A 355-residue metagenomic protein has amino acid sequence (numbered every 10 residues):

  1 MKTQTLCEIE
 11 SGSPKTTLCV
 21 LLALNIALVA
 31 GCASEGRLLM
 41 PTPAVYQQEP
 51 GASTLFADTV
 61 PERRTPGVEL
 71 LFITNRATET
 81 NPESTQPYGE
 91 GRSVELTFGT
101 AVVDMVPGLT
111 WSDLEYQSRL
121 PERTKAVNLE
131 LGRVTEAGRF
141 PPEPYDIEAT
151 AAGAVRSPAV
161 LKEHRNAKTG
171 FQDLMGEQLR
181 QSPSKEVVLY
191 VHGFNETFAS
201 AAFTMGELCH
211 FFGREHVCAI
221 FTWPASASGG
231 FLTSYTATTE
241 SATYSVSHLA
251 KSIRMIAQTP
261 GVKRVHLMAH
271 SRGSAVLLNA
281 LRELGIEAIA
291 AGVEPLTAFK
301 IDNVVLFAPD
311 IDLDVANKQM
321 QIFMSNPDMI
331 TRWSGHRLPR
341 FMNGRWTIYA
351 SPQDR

Functional and structural regions predicted by a protein language model:
M1-P14: N-terminal secretory signal peptides that target proteins for export/translocation
S13-T16, T297: Structural motif marking the loop-to-transmembrane transition
C19-V29: Bacterial N-terminal signal peptides
G31-V217: Flexible, membrane-associating and regulatory peripheral segments of lipid-active enzymes
A33-Q48, S84-S93, T97-F98, V102 (+2 more regions): Serine-dependent carboxylesterase/thioesterase catalytic core of lipase-like alpha/beta-hydrolase/SGNH enzymes
